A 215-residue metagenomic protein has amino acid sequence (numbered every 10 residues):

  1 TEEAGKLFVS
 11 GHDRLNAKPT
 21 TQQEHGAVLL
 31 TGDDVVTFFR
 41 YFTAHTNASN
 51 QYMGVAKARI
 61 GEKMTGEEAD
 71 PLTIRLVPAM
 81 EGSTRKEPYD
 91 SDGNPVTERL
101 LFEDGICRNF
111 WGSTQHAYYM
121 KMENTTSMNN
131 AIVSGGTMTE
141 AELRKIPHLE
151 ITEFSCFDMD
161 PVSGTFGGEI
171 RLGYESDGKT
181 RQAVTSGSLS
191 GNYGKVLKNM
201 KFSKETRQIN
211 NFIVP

Functional and structural regions predicted by a protein language model:
T1-T46: Internal alpha/beta scaffold segment
E3-G5, F42, S49, L76-G82 (+1 more regions): Amphipathic, alpha-helical segments enriched in basic
F8-S10, T20-T21, A56, T84 (+1 more regions): Generic, low-specificity signal for short hydrophobic/alpha-helical stretches with a mild N-terminal bias, encompassing
L30-T31, A44, Y52, A56 (+1 more regions): Alpha-helical protein-protein interaction elements
A48-A69: Amphipathic alpha-helical
E62-P215: Dual-mode signal for accessory low-complexity, basic/Gly-rich regions
